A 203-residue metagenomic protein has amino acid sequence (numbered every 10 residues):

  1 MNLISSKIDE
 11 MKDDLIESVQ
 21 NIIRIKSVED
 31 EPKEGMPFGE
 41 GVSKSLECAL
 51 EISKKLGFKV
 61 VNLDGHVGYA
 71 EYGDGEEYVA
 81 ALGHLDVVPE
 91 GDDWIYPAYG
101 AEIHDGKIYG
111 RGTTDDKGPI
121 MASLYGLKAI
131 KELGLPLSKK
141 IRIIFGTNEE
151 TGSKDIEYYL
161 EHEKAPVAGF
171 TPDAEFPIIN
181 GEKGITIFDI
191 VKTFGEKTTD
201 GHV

Functional and structural regions predicted by a protein language model:
M1-L3, E10, V61, P89 (+1 more regions): Metal-dependent amide/peptide-bond hydrolase catalytic core, centered on the "pita-bread" metallohydrolase fold
N2-Y109, E132, L137: Acidic/His- and Gly-rich active-site-bordering loop/insert found across diverse amide/peptide-bond hydrolases
P32-G35, T113, D200-H202: Short acidic, glycine/proline-rich loop/turn micro-motifs
V61-L63, G110, I143, F170-P172: General beta-strand structural signal in soluble alpha/beta enzymes
A81, E102-E150, F188-F194, V203: Alpha-helical metal-binding/catalytic segments enriched in His/Glu/Asp
L85-V87, I141-T151, P172-P177: Acidic, glycine-rich active-site loops and adjacent beta-strand->loop/helix elements that engage anionic groups
P89-E90, K117, E150-K154, P177-N180 (+1 more regions): Short, well-ordered, mixed-charge alpha-helical segments that flank or form enzyme active sites
E157, E161-V203: Midchain, well-structured core segments that form catalytic/ion-binding scaffolds
